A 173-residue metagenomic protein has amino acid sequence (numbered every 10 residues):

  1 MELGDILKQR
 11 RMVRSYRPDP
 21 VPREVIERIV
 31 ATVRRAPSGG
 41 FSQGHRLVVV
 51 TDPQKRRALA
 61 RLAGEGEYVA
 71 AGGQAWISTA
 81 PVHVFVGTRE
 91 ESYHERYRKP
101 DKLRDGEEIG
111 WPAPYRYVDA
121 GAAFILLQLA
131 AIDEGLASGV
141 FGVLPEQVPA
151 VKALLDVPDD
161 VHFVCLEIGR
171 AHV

Functional and structural regions predicted by a protein language model:
M1-H172: Acidic, surface-exposed loops and disordered segments
